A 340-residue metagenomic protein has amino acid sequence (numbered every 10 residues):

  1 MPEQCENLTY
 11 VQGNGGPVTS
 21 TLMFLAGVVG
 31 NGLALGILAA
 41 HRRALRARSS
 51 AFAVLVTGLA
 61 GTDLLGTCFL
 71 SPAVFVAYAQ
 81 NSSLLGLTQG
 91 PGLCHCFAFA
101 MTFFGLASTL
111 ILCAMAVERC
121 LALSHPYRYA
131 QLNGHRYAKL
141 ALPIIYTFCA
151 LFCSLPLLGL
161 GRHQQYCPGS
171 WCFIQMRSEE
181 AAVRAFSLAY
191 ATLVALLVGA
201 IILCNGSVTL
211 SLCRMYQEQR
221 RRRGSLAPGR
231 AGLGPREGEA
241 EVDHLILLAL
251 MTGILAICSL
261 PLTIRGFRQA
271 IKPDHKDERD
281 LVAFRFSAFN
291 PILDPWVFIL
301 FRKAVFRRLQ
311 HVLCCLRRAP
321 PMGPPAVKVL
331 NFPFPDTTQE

Functional and structural regions predicted by a protein language model:
M1-I37, E340: Extracellular N-terminal segment of 7TM GPCRs
M1-N7, R43, Q217-L245, A304-E340: Intrinsically disordered regulatory tails of 7TM GPCRs
P2-N7, N81-A98, L151-L196: Loop architecture of class A 7-transmembrane GPCRs
Q12-T21, A51-A114, A122, Y129-A130: Extracellular TM2-ECL1-early TM3 structural module of rhodopsin-like
M23-G27, G58-L70, T102, L106 (+4 more regions): Alpha-helical transmembrane segments of multi-pass membrane proteins
R48-T62, L210-L262: Intracellular effector-coupling site of seven-transmembrane GPCRs, centered on the ICL3-to-TM6 transition
L65, V76, F104-A114, L121 (+2 more regions): Fourth transmembrane helix
I257-I264, R279-V329: Seventh transmembrane helix
